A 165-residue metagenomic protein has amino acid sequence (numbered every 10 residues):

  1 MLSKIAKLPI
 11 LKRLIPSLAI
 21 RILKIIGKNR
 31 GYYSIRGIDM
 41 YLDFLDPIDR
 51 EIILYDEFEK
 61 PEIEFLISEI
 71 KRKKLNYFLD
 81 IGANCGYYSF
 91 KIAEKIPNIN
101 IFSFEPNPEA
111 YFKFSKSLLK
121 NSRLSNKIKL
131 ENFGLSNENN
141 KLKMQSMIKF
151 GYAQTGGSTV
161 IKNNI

Functional and structural regions predicted by a protein language model:
M1-L42: Membrane-proximal basic amphipathic "stem/tether" segments
P9, Y41-D46, E69, E94-K95: A short alpha-helix capping/helix-coil boundary motif
R30-S34, A83, K141-K143: Ser/Thr- (and often Asn-) enriched beta-sheet segments in non-cytosolic proteins
R36-E64, S122, N126, E131-I165: Glycine-rich adenosyl-binding loop in Rossmann-like folds that engage adenosine-containing cofactors
Y55-N137: SAM cofactor-binding core of SAM-dependent methyltransferases, primarily the Rossmann-like beta-alpha-beta module
